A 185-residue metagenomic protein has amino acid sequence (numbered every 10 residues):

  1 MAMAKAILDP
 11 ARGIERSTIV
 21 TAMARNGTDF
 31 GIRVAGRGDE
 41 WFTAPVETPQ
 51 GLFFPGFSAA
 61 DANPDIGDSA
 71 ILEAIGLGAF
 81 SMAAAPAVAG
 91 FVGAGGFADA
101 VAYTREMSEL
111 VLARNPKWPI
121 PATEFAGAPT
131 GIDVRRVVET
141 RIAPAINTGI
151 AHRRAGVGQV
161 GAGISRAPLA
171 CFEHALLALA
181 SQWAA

Functional and structural regions predicted by a protein language model:
M1-A185: Anaerobic metallocofactor- and corrinoid-dependent redox/one-carbon enzyme cores, especially those from methanogenesis
